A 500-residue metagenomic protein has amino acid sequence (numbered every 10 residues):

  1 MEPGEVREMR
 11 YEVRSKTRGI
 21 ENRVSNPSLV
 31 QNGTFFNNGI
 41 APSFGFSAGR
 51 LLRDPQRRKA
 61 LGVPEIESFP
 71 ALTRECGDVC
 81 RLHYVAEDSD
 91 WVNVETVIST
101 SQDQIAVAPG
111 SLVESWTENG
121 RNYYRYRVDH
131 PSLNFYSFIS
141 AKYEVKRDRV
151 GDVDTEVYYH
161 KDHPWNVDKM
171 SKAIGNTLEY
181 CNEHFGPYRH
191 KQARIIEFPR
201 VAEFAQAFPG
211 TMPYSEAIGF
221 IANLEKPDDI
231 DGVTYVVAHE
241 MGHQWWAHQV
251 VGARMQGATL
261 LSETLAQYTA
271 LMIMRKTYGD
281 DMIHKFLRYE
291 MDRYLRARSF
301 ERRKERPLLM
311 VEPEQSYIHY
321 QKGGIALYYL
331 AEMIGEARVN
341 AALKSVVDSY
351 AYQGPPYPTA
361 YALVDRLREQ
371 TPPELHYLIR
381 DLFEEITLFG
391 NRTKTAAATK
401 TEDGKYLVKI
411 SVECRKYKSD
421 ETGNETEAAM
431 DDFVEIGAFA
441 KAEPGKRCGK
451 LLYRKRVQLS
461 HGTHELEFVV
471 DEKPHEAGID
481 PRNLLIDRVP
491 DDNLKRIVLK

Functional and structural regions predicted by a protein language model:
M1-R10, R454-H464: Intrinsically disordered, low-complexity Pro/Gly/Ser/Thr-rich segments with frequent PxxP/GP/PP motifs and embedded
E2, R10-K142, T426: Extended, low-hydrophobicity, Ser/Thr/Pro/Gly-biased non-transmembrane segments
S15-E21, P481-N493: Short acidic/polar inter-strand loop motif in beta-rich domains
N22-Q31, V470-L484: Short, surface-exposed ligand- or partner-binding patches at beta-edge/loop junctions that are enriched in aromatics
T96, K142-A258, L265, T269 (+2 more regions): Juxtacatalytic substrate-recognition/specificity segment
A108, H376, L388-Q458, H464-P481: Beta-strand-rich binding/interaction modules
P187-R189, S316-I410: Amphipathic alpha-helical substructures
E263-Y329, M333-I334, Y350-P355: Acidic/His/Gly-enriched intrinsically disordered linker/tail segments that often contain short helix/coil "MoRF-like"
